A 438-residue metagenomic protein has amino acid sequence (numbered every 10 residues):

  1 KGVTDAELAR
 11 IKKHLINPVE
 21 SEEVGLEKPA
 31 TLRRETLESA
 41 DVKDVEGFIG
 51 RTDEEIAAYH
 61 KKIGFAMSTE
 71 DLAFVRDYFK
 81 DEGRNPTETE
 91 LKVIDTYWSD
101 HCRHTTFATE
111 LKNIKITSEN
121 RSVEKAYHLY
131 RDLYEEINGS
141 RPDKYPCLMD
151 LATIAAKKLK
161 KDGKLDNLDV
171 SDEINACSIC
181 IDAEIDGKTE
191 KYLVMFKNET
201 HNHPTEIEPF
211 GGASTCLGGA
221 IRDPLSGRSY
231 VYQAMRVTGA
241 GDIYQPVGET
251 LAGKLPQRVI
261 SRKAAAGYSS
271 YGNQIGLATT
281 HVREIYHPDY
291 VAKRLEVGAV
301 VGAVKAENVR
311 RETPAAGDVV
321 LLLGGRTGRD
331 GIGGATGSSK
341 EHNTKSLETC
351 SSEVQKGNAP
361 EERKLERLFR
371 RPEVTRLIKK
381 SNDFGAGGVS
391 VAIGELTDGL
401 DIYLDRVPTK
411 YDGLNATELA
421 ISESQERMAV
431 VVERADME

Functional and structural regions predicted by a protein language model:
K1-H342, E348-E361, L368-R376, A386-V389 (+5 more regions): Core nucleic-acid recognition elements
S381-F384: Short acidic/histidine-rich active-site segments
L404-T417: Short amphipathic beta-strand starts and helix->beta connectors
Q425-R427: Short, solvent-exposed beta-strand edge segments and adjacent coil->beta transition regions
